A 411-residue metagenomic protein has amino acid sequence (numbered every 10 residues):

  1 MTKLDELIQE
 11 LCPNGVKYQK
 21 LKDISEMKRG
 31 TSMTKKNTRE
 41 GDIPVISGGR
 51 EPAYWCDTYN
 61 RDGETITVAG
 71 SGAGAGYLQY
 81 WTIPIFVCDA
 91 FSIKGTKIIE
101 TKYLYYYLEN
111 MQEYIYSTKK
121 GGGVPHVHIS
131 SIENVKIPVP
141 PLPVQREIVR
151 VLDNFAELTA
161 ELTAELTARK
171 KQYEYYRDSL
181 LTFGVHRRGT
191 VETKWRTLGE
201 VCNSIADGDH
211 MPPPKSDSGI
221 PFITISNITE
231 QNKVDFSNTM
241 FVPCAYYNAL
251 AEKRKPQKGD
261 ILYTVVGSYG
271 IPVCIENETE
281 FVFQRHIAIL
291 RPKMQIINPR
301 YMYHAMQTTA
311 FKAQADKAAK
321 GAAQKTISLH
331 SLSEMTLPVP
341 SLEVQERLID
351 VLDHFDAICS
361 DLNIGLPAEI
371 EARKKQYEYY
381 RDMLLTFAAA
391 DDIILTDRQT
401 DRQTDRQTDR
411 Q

Functional and structural regions predicted by a protein language model:
M1-Q411: Charged, alpha-helix-forming regions
